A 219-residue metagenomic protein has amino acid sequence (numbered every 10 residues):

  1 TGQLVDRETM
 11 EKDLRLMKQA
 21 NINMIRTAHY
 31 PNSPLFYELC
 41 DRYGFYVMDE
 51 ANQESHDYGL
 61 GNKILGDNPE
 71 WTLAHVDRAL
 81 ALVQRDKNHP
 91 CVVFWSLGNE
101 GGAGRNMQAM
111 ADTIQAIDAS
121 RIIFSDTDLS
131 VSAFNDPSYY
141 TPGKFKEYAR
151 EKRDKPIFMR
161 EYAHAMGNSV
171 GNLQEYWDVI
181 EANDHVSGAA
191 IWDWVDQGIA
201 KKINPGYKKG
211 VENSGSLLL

Functional and structural regions predicted by a protein language model:
T1-L219: Extended substrate-binding grooves/exosites of carbohydrate-active enzymes
